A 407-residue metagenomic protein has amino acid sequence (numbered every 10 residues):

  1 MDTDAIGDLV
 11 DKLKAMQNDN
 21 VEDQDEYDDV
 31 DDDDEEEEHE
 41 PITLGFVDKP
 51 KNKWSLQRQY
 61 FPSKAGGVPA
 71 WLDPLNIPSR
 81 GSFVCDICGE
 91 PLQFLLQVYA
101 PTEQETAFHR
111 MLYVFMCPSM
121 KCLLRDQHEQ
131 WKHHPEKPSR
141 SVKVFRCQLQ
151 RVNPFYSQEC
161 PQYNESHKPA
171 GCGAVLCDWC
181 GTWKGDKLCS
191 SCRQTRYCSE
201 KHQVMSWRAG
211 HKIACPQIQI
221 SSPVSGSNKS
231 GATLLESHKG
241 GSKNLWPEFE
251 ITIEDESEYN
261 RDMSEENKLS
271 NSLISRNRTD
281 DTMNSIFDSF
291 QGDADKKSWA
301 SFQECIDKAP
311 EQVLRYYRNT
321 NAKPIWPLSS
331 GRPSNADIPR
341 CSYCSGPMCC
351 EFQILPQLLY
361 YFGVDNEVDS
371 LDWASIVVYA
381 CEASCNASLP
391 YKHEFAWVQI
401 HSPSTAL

Functional and structural regions predicted by a protein language model:
M1-L407: Preference for intrinsically disordered or flexible, low-complexity segments and adjacent hinge/connector residues
